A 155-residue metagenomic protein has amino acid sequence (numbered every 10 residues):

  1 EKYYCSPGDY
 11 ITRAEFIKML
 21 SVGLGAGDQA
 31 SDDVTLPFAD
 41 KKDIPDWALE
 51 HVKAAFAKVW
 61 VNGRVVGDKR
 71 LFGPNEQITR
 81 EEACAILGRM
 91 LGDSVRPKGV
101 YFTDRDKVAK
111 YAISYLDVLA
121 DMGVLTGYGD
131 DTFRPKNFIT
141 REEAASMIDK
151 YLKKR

Functional and structural regions predicted by a protein language model:
E1-I17, S21-K53, V61-E81, R89-I113 (+2 more regions): Feature responds to low-complexity, polar/acidic, surface-exposed segments characteristic of secreted/exported proteins
V52, F56-A57, A120: Alpha-helix C-terminal capping/helix-coil junction sites
R141: N-terminal Rossmann-fold NAD(P) dinucleotide-binding loop
